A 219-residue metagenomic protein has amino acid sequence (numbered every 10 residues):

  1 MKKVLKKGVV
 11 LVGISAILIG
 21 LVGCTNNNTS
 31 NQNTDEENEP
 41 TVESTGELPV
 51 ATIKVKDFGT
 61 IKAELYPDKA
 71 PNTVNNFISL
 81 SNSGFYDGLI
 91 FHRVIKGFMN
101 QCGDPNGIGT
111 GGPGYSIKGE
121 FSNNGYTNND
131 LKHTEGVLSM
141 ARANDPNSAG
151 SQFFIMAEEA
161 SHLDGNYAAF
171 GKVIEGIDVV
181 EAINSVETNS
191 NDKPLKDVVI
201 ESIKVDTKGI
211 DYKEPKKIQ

Functional and structural regions predicted by a protein language model:
K2-Q219: Cyclophilin-like peptidyl-prolyl cis-trans isomerases
